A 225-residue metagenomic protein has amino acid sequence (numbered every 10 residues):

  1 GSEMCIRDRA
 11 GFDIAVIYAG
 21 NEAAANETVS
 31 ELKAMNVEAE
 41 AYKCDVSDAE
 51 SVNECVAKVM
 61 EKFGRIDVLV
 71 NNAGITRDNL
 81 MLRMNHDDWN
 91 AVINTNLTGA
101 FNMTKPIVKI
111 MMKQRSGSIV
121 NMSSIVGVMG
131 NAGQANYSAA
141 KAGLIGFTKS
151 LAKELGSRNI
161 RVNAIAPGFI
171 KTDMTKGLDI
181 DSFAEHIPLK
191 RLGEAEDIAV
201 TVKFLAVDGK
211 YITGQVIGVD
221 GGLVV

Functional and structural regions predicted by a protein language model:
G1-I6: Short, small-residue-biased leader/transition segments that mark boundaries at the very start of proteins
L80-M81, N85-I93, F183: Substrate-binding pocket helix/loop in short-chain dehydrogenase/reductase
T104, A140, T148: Active-site helix of classical SDR
K109, K153-S157: Alpha-helical segment proximal to the catalytic Tyr-Lys
S124: Residue(s) in the substrate-gating loop at a strand-loop-helix junction that position the organic substrate next
G156, R161, I212-G214: Short, small/polar-rich loop/turn modules that mediate ligand/substrate recognition or access, typified
E194-V219, V224: C-terminal substrate-recognition "lid" of short-chain dehydrogenase/reductases
